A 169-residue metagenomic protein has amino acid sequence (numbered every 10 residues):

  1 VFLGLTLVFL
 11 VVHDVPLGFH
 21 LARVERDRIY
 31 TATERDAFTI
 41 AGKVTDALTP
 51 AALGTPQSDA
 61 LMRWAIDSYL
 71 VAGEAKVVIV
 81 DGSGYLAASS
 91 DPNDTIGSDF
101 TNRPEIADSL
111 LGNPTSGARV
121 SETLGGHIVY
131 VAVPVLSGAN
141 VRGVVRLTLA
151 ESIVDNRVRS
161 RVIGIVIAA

Functional and structural regions predicted by a protein language model:
V1-L86, D91-I96, N156-R159, I163: Juxtamembrane segments flanking the first transmembrane helix of membrane-anchored signal-transduction proteins
T55-R63, S90-G126: Extracytoplasmic/periplasmic sensor domains and loops in membrane signaling proteins
A75, G82, E122-I128, L136-G138: Intrinsically disordered, low-complexity polar/acidic regions
L86, V129, V141: Glycine-rich acetyl-CoA-binding "A-motif" of GNAT/NAT acetyltransferases
S98-T101, V129, V154-V158: A short, polar/proline- and glycine-enriched secondary-structure boundary/capping micro-motif
L136-G138, R146-I165: Helix-start (N-cap) segments at beta->loop->alpha junctions that couple sensory/regulatory domains to adjoining helices
A169: Conserved beta-alpha structural segments and adjacent helices that either
